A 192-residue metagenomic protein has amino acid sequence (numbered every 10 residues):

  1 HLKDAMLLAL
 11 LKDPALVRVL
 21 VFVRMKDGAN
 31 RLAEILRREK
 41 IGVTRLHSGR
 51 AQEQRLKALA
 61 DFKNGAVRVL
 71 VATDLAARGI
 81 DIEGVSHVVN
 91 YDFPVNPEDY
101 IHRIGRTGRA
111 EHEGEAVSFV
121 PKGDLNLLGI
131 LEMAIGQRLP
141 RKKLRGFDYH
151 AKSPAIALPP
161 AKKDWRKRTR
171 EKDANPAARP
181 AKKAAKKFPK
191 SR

Functional and structural regions predicted by a protein language model:
H1-S153: Conserved helicase RecA-like core
N64, R138-K142, G146-R192: Basic Arg/Gly/Lys-rich low-complexity intrinsically disordered segments
